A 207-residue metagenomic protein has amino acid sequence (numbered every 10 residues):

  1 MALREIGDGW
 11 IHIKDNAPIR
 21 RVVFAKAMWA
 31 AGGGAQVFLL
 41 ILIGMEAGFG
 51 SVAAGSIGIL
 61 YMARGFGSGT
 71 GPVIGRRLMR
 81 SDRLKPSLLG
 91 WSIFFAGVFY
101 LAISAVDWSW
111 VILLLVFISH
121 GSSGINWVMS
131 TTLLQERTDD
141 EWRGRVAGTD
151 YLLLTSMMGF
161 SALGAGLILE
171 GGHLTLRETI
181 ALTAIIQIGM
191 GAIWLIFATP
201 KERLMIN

Functional and structural regions predicted by a protein language model:
M1-F24: Juxtamembrane intracellular "pre-TM" segments in multi-pass secondary transporters
G7, M45-N207: C-terminal transmembrane bundle of multi-pass solute transporters/carriers
I11-D15, G33, M45-E46: Residues at helix-coil transition
R21-A31, D150-L154: Alpha-helical segments in transporter systems
V23, L39, L113: Phosphate- and divalent-cation-binding pockets in alpha/beta enzyme and binding domains that engage nucleotide-derived
W29-V37, M158: Conserved extracellular-gate-facing transmembrane-helix segments in secondary transporters
L42: Contiguous, function-dense segments enriched for cysteine-driven chemistry and partner/ligand-binding capacity
